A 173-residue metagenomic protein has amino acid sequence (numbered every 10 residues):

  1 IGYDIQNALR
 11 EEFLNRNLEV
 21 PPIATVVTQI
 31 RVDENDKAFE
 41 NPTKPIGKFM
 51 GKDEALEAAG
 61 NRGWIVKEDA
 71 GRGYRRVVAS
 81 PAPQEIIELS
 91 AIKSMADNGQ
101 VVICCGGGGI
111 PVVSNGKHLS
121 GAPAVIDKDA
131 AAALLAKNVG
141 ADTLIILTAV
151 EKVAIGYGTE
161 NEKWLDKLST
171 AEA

Functional and structural regions predicted by a protein language model:
I1-E19, A79-A96, V102-P111, N115-N138 (+2 more regions): Polyanion-binding loop/helix "lid" in catalytic or ligand-binding cores
I1-V102: Ligand-binding beta-strand-loop-alpha-helix segment within the catalytic cores of soluble metabolic enzymes
I30, G107, E151: Short, glycine/serine-rich, charged loops/turns that create anion-binding and catalytic segments at active sites
E34-N35, I110-S114, K152-G156: Short acidic/glycine-rich loop or secondary-structure boundary segments that cap or lie
A38-N41, G116-H118, T159: Surface-exposed beta-strand edges and their flanking turn/coil or helix-capping segments
T43-M50, E160-L168: Short, exposed beta-strand "edge-strand" segments with a Pro/Gly-rich flavor and a Y/T-containing core
A55-N61, A132-V139: Short C-terminal domain-edge/linker segments immediately following a structured domain
A141-T159: Acidic, metal-binding active-site segment of PIN/NYN-like and related structure-specific nucleases
